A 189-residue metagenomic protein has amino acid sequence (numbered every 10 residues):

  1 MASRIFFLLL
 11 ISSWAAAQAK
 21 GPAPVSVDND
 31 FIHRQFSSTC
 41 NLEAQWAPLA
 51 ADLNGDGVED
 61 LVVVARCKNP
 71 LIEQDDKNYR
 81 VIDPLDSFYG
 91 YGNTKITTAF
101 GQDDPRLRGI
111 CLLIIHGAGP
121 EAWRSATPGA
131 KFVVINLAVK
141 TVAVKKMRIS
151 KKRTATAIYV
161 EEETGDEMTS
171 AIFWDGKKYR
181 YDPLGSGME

Functional and structural regions predicted by a protein language model:
M1-A2: N-terminal secretory signal peptides that target proteins for export/translocation
I5-S13: Sec-dependent N-terminal signal peptides
Q18-E189: Beta-propeller-forming repeat regions
